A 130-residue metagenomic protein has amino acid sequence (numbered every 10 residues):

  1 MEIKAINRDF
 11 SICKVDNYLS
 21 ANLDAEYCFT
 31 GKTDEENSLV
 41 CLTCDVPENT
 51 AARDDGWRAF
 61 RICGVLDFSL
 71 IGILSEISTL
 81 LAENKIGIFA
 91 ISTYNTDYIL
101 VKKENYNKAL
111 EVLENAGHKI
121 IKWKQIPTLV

Functional and structural regions predicted by a protein language model:
M1-N84, K108-V130: Regulatory modules associated with amino-acid/nitrogen control
E36-C41, T96-K102: A generic structural motif
N84-I99, N105, I126-L129: A cross-kingdom feature marking solvent-exposed beta-strand/loop segments within repeated, beta-rich binding/scaffold
